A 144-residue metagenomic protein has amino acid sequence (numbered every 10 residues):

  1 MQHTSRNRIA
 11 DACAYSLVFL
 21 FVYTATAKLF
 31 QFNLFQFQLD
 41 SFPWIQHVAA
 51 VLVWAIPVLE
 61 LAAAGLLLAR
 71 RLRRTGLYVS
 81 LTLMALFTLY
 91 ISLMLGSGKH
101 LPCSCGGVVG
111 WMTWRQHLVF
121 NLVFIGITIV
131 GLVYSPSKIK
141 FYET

Functional and structural regions predicted by a protein language model:
M1-T144: Membrane-interfacial helix-loop segments of redox and metal-homeostasis proteins, especially TM-loop-TM junctions
